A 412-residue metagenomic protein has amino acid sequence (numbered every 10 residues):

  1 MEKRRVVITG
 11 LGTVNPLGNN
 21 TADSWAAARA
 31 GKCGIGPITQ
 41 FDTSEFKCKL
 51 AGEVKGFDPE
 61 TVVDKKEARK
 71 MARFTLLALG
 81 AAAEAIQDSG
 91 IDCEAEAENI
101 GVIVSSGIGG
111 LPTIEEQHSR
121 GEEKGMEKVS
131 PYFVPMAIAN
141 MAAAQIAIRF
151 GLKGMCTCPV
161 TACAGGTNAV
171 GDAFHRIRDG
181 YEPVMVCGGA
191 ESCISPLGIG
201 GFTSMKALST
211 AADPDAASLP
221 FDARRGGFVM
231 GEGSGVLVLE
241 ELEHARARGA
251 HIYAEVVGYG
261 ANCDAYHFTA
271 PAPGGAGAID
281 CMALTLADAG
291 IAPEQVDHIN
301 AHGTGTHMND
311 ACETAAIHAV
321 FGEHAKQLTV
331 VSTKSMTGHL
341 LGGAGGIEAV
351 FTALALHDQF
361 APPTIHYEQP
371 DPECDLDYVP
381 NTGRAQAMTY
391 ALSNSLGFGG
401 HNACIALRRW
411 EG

Functional and structural regions predicted by a protein language model:
M1-E67, E243-Y253, V350-I365, R408-G412: ACP-dependent fatty acid/polyketide chain-elongation machinery
M1-I8, E96-A97, A289-Q295, A325-K326 (+1 more regions): Flexible, low-complexity linker/loop segments at domain and module junctions
R5-T9, K32-G36, D213-A289, D297-H298 (+2 more regions): Condensing-enzyme catalytic core mediating Claisen C-C bond formation in acyl metabolism
I8, S24, R29-T161, A190-I199 (+1 more regions): Conserved beta-ketoacyl condensing-enzyme motif
T13-A22, V63-A83, V129-I138, C156-G171 (+4 more regions): Active-site pocket-shaping loop/turn-to-helix segments
A22-A27, P112-M126, R176-D179, I199-A212 (+3 more regions): A glycine- and small-aliphatic-rich helix-loop capping segment at beta-alpha/alpha-beta transitions that lines
A78-I91, A139-A143, A147-E191, V229-A250 (+2 more regions): Active-site-proximal alpha-helical scaffold in enzymes
E123-S130, G171, H175, E191-A247 (+3 more regions): Glycine-/small-residue-rich "gating" segment that lines the acyl/pantetheine channel and substrate pocket
